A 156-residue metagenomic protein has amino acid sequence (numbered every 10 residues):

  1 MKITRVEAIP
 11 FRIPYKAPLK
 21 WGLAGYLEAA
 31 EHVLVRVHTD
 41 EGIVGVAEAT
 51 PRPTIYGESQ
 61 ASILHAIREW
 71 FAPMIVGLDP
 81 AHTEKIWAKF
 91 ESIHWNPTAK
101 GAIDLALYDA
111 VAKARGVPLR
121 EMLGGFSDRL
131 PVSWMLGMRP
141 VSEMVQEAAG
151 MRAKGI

Functional and structural regions predicted by a protein language model:
M1, G101, K154: Structured loop/turn residues at beta-strand edges in well-structured enzyme cores
M1-I13, E91, A112-K113, V117-R129: N-terminal amphipathic alpha-helix/helix-capping segment at the start of soluble metabolic enzymes
M1-Y56: Structured beta-strand/loop patches that form or line metal/cofactor-binding pockets in enzymes
R5, H38-A114: Metal- or metallocofactor-binding catalytic centers and their adjacent structured scaffolds across diverse enzyme
L27, N96-D104, P140-V145: Glycine-rich anion/phosphate-binding loops
H32-L34, A102, R129-P131: Broad gene-expression machinery/nucleic-acid interaction feature
G124-I156: Metal-dependent enolase-superfamily TIM-barrel catalytic cores that perform enediolate-based chemistry
